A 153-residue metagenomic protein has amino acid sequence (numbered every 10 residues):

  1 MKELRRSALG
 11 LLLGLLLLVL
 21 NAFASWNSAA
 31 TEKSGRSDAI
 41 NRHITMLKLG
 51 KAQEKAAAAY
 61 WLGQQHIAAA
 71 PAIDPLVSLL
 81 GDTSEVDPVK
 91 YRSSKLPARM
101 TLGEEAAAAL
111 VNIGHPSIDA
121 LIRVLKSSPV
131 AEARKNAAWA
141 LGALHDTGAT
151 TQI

Functional and structural regions predicted by a protein language model:
M1-L12: Bacterial N-terminal signal peptides that target proteins for export
K2-E3, N21, N27: Intrinsically disordered, low-complexity polyampholyte segments enriched for Lys and acidic residues
G10-A22: Bacterial N-terminal signal peptides
L11-L12, W61, A140, I153: A periodicity- and composition-biased signal for non-globular, repetitive helical segments
S25-G35, Q53-A68, V89-H115, R123 (+1 more regions): Structural detector for internal amphipathic alpha-helices that build alpha-solenoid repeat scaffolds
K33-K48, I67-Y91, H115-K126, D146-I153: Amphipathic alpha-helical scaffolding segments comprising HEAT/armadillo-like alpha-solenoid repeats
